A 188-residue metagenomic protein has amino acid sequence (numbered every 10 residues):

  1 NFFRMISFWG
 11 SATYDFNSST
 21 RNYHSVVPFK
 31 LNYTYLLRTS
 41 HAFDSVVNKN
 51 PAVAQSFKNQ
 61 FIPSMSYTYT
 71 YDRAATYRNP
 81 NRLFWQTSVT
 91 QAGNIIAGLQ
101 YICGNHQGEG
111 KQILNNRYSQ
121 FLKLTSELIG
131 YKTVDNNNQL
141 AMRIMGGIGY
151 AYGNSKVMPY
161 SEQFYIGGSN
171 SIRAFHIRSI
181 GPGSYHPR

Functional and structural regions predicted by a protein language model:
N1-M5: Solvent-exposed loop/turn segments connecting transmembrane beta-strands in outer-membrane beta-barrel proteins
W9-T13, R21-R188: C-terminal outer-membrane beta-barrel translocator/porin domains of Gram-negative envelope proteins and their
